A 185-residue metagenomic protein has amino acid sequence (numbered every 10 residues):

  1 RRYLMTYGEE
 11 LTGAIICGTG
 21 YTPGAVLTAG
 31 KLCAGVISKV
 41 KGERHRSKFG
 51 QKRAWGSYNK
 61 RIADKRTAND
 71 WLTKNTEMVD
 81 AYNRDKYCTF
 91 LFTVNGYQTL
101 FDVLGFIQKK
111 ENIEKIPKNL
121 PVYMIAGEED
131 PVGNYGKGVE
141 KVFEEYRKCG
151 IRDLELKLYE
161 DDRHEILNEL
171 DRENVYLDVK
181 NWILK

Functional and structural regions predicted by a protein language model:
R2-Y87: Alpha/beta-hydrolase-fold enzymes
G18, I107-Q108, D178-W182: Non-catalytic cap/lid and distal C-terminal segments of serine-dependent acyl enzymes
C88, F92-E114: Active-site nucleophile elbow and catalytic-triad environment of alpha/beta-hydrolase enzymes
I116-V122, C149-R152: Short, proline-enriched alpha-helix->beta-strand connector loops that line the catalytic pocket of alpha/beta-hydrolase
M124-A126: Short beta-strand/loop motif that positions the catalytic acidic residue of the alpha/beta-hydrolase fold
E128-P131, D162-R163: Acidic beta-to-alpha connecting loop that harbors the catalytic carboxylate
P131-K141: Conserved alpha/beta-hydrolase "acid-adjacent" motif
R147-K185: Catalytic active-site module of serine/aspartate enzymes centered on a nucleophile-bearing elbow/loop
